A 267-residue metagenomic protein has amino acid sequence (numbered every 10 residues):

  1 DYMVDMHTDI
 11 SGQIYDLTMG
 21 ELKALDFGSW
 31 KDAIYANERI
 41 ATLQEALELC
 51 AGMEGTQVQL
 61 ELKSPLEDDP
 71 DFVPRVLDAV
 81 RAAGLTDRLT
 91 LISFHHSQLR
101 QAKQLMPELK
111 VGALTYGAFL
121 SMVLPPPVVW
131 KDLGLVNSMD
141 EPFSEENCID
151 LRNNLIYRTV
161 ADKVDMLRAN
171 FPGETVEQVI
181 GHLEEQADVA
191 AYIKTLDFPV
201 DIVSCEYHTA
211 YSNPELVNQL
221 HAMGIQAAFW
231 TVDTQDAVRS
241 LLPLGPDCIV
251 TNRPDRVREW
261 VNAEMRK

Functional and structural regions predicted by a protein language model:
D1-F119, D140-A190, F198-Y211, H221-M223: Metal-dependent phosphodiesterase/phospholipase catalytic core, i.e., the His/Asp/Glu-rich active-site region
Q57, Q226, D247: Residue-level detector of anion-binding/catalytic polar loops
V76, A102, L241, V257-W260: Hydrophobic packing residues within well-ordered alpha-helices of enzyme cores
S97-Q98, L216, A237, R256: Alpha-helix capping/helix-boundary segments
R100, T234-D247: Catalytic cores of alpha/beta
E108-A118, D132, V136, A228-W230 (+2 more regions): Short hydrophobic/aromatic-enriched beta-strand-loop microsegments
L216-V232: Alpha-helix-loop-beta-strand connector modules within alpha/beta enzyme cores
P254-K267: C-terminal helical cap(s) of enzyme catalytic domains, especially alpha/beta-barrels
